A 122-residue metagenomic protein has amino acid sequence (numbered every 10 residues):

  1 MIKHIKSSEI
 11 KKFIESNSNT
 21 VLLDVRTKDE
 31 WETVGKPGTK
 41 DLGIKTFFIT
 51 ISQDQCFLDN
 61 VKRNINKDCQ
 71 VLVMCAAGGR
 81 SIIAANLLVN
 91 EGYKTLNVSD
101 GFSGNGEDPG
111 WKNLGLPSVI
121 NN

Functional and structural regions predicted by a protein language model:
M1-T20, K28-Q70, S81-N122: Rhodanese-like catalytic fold shared by cysteine-dependent sulfurtransferases and DSP/PTP-type phosphatases
D24, G78: Conserved G/P- and acidic residue-centered "switch" motifs that form tight phosphate/ATP-binding loops in soluble
V73-M74: Short, surface-exposed ligand- or partner-binding patches at beta-edge/loop junctions that are enriched in aromatics
